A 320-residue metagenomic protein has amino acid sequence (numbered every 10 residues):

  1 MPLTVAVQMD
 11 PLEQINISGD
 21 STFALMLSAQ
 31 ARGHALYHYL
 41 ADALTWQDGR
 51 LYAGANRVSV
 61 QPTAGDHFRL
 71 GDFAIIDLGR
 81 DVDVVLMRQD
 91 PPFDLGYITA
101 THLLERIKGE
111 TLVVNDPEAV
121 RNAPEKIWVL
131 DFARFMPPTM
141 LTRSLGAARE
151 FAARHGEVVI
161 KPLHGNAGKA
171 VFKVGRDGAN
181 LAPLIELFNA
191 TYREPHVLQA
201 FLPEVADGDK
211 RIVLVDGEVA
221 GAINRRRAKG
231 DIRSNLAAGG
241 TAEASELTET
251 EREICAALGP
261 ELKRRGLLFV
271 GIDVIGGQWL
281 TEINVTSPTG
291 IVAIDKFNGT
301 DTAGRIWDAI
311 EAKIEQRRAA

Functional and structural regions predicted by a protein language model:
L3, I15-S18, A228-I232, E243-A320: ATP-dependent carboxylate activation and anion-phosphoryl transfer catalytic cores that bind Mg-ATP to form
T4-M9, V114, V158: Short hydrophobic beta-strand segments
V7, L86-M87, Q199: Redox-cofactor binding/interface segments in oxidoreductases and associated redox assembly factors
D10, D90, L163, P288: Flexible loop residues that form catalytic and substrate-binding hotspots at small-molecule/glycan-binding clefts
E13-L141: Conserved N-proximal alpha/beta basic substrate-recognition cap immediately N-terminal to, or forming the N-lobe
T22, L145-G146, A153-E157, H164-I254 (+1 more regions): Phosphate-binding site of ATP-dependent enzymes
A43, R211, G271-D273: Short, surface-exposed charged micro-motifs
